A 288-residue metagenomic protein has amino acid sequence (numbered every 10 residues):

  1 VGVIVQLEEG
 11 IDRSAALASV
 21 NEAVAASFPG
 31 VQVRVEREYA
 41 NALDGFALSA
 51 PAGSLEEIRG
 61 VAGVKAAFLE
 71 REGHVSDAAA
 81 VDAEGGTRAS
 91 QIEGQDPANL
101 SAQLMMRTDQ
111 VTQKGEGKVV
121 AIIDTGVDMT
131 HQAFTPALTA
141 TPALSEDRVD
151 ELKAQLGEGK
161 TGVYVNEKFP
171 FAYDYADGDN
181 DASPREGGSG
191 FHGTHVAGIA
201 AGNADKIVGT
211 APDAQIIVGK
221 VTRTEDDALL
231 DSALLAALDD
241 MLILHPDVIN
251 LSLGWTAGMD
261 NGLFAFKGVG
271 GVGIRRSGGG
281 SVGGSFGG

Functional and structural regions predicted by a protein language model:
V1-E9: Short glycine-/aliphatic-rich beta-strand segments at the starts of folded cytosolic domains
E8-G10, P51-G53, E72, T125-G126: Solvent-exposed coil/turn segments that connect beta secondary-structure elements in extracytoplasmic/periplasmic
I11-A18, G53-E57: Short, conserved charged micro-motifs
D12-A15, G188, N203, V221-G288: Substrate-binding/access-modulating region of protease and related hydrolase catalytic domains
E22-V119, A133-P136, A140, G254: Autoinhibitory propeptides
A83-L100, T139-K160, D181-E186, M259-F286: Surface-exposed intrinsically disordered loops and tails
T108-D231, L244-D247, T256-D260: Subtilisin-like serine protease catalytic core
